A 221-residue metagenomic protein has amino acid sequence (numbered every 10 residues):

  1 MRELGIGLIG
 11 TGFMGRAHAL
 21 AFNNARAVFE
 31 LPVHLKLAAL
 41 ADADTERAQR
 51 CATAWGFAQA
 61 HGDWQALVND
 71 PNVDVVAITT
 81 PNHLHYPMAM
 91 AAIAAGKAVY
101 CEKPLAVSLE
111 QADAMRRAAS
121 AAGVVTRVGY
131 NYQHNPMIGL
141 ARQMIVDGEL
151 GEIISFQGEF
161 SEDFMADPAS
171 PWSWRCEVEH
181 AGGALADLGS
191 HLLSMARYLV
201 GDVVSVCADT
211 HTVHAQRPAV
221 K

Functional and structural regions predicted by a protein language model:
M1-W55: N-terminal Rossmann-like dinucleotide-binding module
L35-L37, V73, I153, V203: Core-facing hydrophobic residues within beta-strands of well-ordered domains
A39, Q59, V75, S155: Short, Asp-centered acidic motifs that coordinate Mg2+ and/or phosphate in catalytic or ligand-binding sites
F57-D63: Conserved SAM-binding strand-loop segment of SAM-dependent methyltransferases
H61, Y100, V125-R127, Q157 (+2 more regions): Structural detector of well-ordered beta-strand residues that form the stable sheet scaffold of enzyme domains
V75, P81-H134, G148: Beta-strand-loop-alpha-helix segment that lines the small-molecule cofactor/substrate pocket of alpha/beta enzymes
Y132-K221: Predominantly a Rossmann-like dinucleotide-binding segment in NAD(P)-dependent oxidoreductases
